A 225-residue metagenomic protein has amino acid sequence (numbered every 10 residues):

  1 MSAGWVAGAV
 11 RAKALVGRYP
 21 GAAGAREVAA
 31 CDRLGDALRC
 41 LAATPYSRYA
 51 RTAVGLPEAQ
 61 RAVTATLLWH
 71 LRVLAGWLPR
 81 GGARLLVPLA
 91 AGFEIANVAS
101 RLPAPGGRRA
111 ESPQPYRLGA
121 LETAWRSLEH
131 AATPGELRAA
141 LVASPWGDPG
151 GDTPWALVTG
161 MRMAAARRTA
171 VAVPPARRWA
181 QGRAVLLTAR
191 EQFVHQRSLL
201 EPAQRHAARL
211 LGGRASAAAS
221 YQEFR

Functional and structural regions predicted by a protein language model:
M1-R225: N-terminal domain-start signal
